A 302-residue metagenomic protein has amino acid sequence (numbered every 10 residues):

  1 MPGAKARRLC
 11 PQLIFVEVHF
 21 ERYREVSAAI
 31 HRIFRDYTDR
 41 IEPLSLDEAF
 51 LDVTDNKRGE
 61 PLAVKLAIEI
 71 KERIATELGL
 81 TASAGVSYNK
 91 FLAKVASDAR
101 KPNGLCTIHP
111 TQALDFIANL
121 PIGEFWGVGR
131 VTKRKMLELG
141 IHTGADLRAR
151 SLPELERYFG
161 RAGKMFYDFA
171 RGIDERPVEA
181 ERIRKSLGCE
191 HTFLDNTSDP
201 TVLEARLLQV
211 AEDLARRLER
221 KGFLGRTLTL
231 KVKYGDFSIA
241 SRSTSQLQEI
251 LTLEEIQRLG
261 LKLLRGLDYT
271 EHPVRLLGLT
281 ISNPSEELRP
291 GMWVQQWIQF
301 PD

Functional and structural regions predicted by a protein language model:
M1-Y158, G163-K164, I281, S285-R289 (+1 more regions): Gly/Gly-Pro- and Ser/Thr-rich, intrinsically disordered tail segments characteristic of DNA damage-repair and tolerance
E124, T132-L276, P284-D302: DNA-contacting surface of Y-family translesion DNA polymerases
